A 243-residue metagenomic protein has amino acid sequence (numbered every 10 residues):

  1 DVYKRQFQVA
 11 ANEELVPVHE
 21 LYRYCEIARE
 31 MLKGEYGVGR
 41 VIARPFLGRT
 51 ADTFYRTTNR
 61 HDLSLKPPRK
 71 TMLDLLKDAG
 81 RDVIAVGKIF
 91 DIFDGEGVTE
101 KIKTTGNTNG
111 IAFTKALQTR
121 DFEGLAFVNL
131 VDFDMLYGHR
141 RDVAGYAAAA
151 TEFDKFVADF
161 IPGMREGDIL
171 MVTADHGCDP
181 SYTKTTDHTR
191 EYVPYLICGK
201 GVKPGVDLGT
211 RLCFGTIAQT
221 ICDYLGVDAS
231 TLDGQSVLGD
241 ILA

Functional and structural regions predicted by a protein language model:
V2-Y3: Short, small-residue-biased leader/transition segments that mark boundaries at the very start of proteins
A11-K88: Extended, H/D-rich, highly charged conserved domains that either
V18-H19, A112-Q118, F133-L170: A long, amphipathic alpha-helix that forms part of the scaffold/cap immediately adjacent to metal-dependent active
G39-V41, T114-D134: Active-site regions of oxyanion-processing enzymes, predominantly non-cytosolic
M72, A79-G106, G110: Catalytic-site neighborhoods of secreted/periplasmic enzymes that process anionic sulfate/phosphate groups
A149-D187, Y195, I221: Metal-dependent active-site segment of extracytoplasmic phospho-/sulfohydrolases and closely related
T186-D228: Substrate-binding rim/cap in mid-to-C-terminal beta-strand-loop elements of soluble/periplasmic
G226-A243: Polar, surface-exposed loop/tail segments that function as active-site lids or cofactor/substrate-recognition elements
